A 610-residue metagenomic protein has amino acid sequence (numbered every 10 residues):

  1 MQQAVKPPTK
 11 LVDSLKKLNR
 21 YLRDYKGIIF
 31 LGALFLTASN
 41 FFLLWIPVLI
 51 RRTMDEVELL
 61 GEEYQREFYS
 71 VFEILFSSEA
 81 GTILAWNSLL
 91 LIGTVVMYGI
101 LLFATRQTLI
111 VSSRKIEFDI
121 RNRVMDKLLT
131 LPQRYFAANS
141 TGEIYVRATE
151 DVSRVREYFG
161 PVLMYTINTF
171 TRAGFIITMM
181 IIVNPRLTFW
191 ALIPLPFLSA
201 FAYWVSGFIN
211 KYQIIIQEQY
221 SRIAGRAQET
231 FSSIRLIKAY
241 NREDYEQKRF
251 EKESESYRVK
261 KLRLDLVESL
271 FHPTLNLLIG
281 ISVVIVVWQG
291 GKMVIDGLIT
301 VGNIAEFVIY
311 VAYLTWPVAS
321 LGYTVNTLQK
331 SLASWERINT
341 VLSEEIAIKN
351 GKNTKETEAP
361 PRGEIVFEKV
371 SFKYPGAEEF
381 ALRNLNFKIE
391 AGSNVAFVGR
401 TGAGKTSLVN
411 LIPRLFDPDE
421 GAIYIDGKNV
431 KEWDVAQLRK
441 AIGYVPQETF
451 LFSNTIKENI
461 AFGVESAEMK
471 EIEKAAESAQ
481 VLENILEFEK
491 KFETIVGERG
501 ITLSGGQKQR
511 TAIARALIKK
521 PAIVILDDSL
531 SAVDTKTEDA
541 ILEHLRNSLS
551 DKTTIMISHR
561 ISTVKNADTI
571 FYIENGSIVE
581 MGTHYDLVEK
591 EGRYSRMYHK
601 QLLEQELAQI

Functional and structural regions predicted by a protein language model:
Q2-K6, G61, R114, N122-R154 (+5 more regions): Short intracellular "coupling" helices and adjacent cytoplasmic loop segments at the cytosolic face of multi-pass
L11-K26, I144: A short amphipathic helical element positioned immediately N-terminal to and/or at the very start of a transmembrane
D24-K26, Q133-R134, E150-F159, L163 (+10 more regions): An intracellular "coupling" helix at the cytosolic face of ABC transporter transmembrane type-1 domains
I28-F41, T94, M164-I215, W288-I299: Transmembrane helices of ABC transporter permease
I29-L101, I182-R186, G297-V301: Transmembrane helix-loop-helix hairpins at lipid-water interfaces of multipass membrane proteins, especially the type-1
L89, L101, S113, T149-P194 (+3 more regions): Hydrophobic alpha-helical transmembrane segments of ABC transporter permease domains
M179-P196, A200, R263, V267-E336 (+1 more regions): Helix-loop-helix
G351, E358-I610: ABC-type nucleotide-binding domain
